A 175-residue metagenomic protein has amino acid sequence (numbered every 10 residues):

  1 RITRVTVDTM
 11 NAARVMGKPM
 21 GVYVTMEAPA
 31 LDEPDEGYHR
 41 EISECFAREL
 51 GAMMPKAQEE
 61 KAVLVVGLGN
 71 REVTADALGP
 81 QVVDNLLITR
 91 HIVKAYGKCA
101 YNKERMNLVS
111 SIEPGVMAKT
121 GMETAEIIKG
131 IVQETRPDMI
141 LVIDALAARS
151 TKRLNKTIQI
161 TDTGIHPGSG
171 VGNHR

Functional and structural regions predicted by a protein language model:
R1-M20: N-terminal amphipathic/basic leader segments beginning at the initiator methionine
M16-E44: Helix-enriched interaction subdomains in cytosolic or periplasmic regions, typified by TIR/SEFIR signaling/NADase cores
T25-P29, A62-V73, S111-G115: Short glycine-rich or small-residue beta-strand-to-loop segments that form or flank ligand, phosphate, metal/Fe-S
L68-D76, A118, A145-R149: Gly/Ser/Thr-rich loops at beta-strand to alpha-helix junctions that form or flank small-molecule/cofactor-binding
N70-N107, S111: Glycine-rich phosphate/diphosphate-binding loop of Rossmann-like nucleotide-binding domains
A100-I131: A structural-propensity feature for long, helix-poor, extended segments
I112-E113, E126, V142-R175: A structural signal for small-residue-enriched, beta-sheet-centric alpha/beta enzyme cores and oligomeric scaffold folds
V132, P137-D138: Proline-aspartate-enriched helix->loop->beta-strand connector
